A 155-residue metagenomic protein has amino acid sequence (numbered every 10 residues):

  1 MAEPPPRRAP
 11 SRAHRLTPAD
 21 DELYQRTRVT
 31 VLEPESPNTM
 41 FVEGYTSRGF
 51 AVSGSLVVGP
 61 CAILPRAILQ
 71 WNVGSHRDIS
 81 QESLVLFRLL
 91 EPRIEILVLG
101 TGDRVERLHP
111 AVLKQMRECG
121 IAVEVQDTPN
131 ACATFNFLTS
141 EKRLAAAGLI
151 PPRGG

Functional and structural regions predicted by a protein language model:
M1-E3, R7, L89, G148: Compositionally biased, intrinsically disordered/low-complexity regions enriched for serine, proline and threonine
A2-V73: N-terminal, charge-rich interaction modules
S47, V58-P60, I94-E95, R143-A146: Short, surface-exposed beta-edge/turn micro-motifs
G54, G59, V105-R107, A147: Basic, gly/Ser/Thr/Pro-rich low-complexity segments located predominantly at protein N termini
C61, R107-H109, G155: Residue-level recognition of conserved structural "scaffold" positions that shape functional pockets and channels
L69, R104-V105, R153: Glycine-rich nucleotide phosphate-binding loop and flanking beta-alpha elements of Rossmann-like dinucleotide-binding
V73-R143: Feature captures the catalytic cores and cofactor-binding loops of soluble hydro-lyases/lyases that act on carboxylate
E141-G155: A polyampholytic, Gly/Pro-enriched intrinsically disordered region
